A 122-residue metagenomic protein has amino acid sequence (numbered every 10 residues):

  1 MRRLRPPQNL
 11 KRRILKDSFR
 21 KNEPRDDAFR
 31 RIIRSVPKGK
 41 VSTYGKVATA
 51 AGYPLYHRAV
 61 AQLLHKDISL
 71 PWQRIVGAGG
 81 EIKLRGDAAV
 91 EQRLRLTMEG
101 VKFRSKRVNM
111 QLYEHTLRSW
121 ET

Functional and structural regions predicted by a protein language model:
R2-T122: Nucleic acid-binding interface residues in structured DNA/RNA-binding domains, emphasizing the DNA-engaging scaffolds
